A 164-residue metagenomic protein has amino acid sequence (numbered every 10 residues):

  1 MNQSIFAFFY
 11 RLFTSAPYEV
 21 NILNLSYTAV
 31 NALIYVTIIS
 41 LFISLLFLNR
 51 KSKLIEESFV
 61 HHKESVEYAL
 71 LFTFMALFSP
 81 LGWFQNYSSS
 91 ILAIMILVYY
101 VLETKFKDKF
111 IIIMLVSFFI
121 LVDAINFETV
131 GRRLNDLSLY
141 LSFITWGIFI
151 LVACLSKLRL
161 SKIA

Functional and structural regions predicted by a protein language model:
M1-V66, A76-L77, F84: Primarily membrane-embedded glycan-assembly and transfer machineries that use lipid-linked glycans
L41-L46, I94-L102: Transmembrane alpha-helical segments
E56-A76, K109-V122: Transmembrane alpha-helix segments characteristic of polytopic inner-membrane glycan-assembly/cell-envelope
Y68, F72, S88-I96: Alpha-helical transmembrane segments of multi-pass membrane proteins
F74-P80, V98-L102: Hydrophobic alpha-helical transmembrane segments
L77-F84, T129-R133: Membrane-interface helix caps and helix-loop-helix hairpins in membrane proteins
L81-S88, D136, Y140: Replace "multi-pass membrane enzymes" with "multi-pass membrane proteins
I96-A164: Aromatic-enriched
